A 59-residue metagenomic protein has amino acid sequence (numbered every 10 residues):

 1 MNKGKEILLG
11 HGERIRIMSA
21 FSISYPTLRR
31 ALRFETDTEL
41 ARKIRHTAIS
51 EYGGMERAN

Functional and structural regions predicted by a protein language model:
M1-G4: Short helix->loop/beta-hairpin flanking segments within DNA-binding domains
L8-L9, S19: Short amphipathic helical patch at the helix-1/turn junction of helix-turn-helix
L9, E39-N59: Short Lys/Arg-enriched helix C-cap and helix-to-coil transition segments that create basic nucleic-acid-contact patches
H11-G12, I23: Residue-level signal for the short linker/turn that defines the boundary of a DNA-recognition helix
E13-I17, E51: DNA-recognition alpha helix
R16-F21, L28: Short alpha-helical "recognition helix" segments of helix-turn-helix
Y25-T36: Recognition helix of helix-turn-helix/homeodomain-like DNA-binding domains that insert into the DNA major groove
